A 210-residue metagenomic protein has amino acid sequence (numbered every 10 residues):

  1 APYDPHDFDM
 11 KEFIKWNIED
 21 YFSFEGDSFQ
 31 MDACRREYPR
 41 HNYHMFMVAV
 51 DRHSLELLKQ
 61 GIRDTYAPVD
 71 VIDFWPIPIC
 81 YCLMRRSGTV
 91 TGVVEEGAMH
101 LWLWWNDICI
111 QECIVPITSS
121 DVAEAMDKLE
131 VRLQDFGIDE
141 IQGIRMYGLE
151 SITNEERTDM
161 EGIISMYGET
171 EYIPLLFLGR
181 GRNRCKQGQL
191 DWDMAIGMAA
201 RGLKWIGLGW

Functional and structural regions predicted by a protein language model:
A1-W210: Hydrophobic/aromatic-enriched cytosolic interaction surfaces used to assemble or bind macromolecules
